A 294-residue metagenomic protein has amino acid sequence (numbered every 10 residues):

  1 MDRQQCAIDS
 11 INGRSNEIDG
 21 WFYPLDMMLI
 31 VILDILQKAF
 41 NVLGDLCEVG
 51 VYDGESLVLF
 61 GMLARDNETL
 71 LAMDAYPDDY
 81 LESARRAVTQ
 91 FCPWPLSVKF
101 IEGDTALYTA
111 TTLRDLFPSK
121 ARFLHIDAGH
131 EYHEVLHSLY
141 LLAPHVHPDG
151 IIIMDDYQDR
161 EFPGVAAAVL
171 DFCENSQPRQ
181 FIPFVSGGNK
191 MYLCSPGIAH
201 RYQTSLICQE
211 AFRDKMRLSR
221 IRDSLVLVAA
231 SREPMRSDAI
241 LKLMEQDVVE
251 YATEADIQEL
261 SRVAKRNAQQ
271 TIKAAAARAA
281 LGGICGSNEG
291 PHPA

Functional and structural regions predicted by a protein language model:
D2-G20, L33-G290: S-adenosylmethionine/decaboxylated-SAM
L25-I35: A short, well-structured juxtamembrane/interface segment
P293-A294: N-terminal accessory segments
